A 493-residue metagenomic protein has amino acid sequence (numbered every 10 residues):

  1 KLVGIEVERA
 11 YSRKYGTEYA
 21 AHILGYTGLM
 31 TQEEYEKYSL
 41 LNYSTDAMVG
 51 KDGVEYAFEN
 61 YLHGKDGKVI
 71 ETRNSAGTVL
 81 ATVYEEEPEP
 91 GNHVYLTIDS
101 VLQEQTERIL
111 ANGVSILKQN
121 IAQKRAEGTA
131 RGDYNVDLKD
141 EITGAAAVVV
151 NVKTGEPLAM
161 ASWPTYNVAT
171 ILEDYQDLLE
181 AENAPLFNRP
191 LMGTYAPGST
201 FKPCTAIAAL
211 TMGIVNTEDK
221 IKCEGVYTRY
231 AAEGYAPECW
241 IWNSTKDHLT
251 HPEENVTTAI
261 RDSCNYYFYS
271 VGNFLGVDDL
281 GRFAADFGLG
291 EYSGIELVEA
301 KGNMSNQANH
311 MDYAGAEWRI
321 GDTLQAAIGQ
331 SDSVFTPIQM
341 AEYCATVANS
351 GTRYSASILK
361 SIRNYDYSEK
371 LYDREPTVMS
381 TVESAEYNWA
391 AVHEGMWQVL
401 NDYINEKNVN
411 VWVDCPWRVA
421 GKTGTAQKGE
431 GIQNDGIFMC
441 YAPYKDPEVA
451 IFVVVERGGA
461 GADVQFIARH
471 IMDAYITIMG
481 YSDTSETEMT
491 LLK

Functional and structural regions predicted by a protein language model:
K1-N92, R108, S115, R469-D473: Small/polar-residue-rich segments within soluble enzyme cores
R73-E85, K124, R131, K139-D140 (+3 more regions): Beta-lactam-recognizing serine transpeptidase/beta-lactamase-like catalytic domain environment
V79-G144: Conserved, well-ordered alpha-helix/loop/beta-strand core segments that scaffold catalytic motifs
E89, V455-G458: Ligand-site clamp/hinge motif
D99, Q103, M340, A460-R469: Short, charged, low-complexity patches
Q103, L117, T194, R457-G458: Short strand->helix junction
A348, R469-I476, G480: Short amphipathic alpha-helical signal-transduction/dimerization elements
I476-K493: Gram-negative outer-membrane assembly/targeting C-terminal domains
